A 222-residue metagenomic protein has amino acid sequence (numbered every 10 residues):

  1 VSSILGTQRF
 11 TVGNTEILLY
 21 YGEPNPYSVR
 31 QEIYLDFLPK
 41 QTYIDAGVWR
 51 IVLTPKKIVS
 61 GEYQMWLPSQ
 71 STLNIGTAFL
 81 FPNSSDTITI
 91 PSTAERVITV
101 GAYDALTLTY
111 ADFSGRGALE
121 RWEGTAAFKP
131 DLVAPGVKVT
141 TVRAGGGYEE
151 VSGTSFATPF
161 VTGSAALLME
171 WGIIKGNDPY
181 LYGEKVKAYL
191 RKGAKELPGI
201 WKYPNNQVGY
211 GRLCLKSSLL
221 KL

Functional and structural regions predicted by a protein language model:
V1, D86-T99, A111-A134, R191-K192 (+2 more regions): Mature extracellular/periplasmic domains of secretome proteins
V1, G136-Y203: Hydrolase catalytic cores
V1, I44-V48, P55-V97, L106-L108 (+1 more regions): Exposed low-complexity, polar/acidic, P/S/T/G-rich flexible segments that act as propeptides, protease-susceptible
G6-G61: Noncatalytic accessory or regulatory domains flanking protease catalytic cores in secreted, cell-surface, and selected
T77, I90, Y103, T154 (+2 more regions): Hydrophobic alpha-helical scaffolding
F81, P91-A94, T107, A126 (+4 more regions): Conserved structured core elements
Y103-P159, K195, S217: Catalytic-core environment of secreted peptidases
I200-L222: C-terminal domain-closing interface element
